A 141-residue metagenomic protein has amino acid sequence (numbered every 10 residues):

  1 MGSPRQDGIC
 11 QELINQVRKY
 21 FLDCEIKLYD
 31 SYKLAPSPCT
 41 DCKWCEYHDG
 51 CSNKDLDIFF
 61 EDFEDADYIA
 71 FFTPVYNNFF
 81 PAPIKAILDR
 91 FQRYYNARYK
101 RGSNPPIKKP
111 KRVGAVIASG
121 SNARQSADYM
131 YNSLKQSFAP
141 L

Functional and structural regions predicted by a protein language model:
M1-N96: N-terminal beta1-alpha1-beta2 submodule of the flavodoxin-like/Rossmannoid cofactor-binding fold
K100-L141: Short, glycine-/small-residue-rich phosphate/pyrophosphate-handling segment
